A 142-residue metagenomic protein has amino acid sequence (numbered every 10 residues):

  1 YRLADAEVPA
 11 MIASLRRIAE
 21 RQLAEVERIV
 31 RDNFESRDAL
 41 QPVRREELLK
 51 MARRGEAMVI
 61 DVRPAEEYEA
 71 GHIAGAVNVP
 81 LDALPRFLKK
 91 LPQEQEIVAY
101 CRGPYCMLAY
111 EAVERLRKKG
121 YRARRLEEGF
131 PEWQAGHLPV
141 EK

Functional and structural regions predicted by a protein language model:
A4-A70, K142: Flexible, polar/low-complexity N-terminal or interdomain linker segments that lie immediately upstream of folded
S14-L15, G71, K90, G136: Residue-level signal for well-ordered alpha-helical positions
R44-E111, K142: Positively charged, proline/Ser/Thr-rich regional signature most characteristic of the Rhodanese/CDC25-like
M58, R122, P139: Residue-level detector of anion-binding/catalytic polar loops
R115-R117: Hydrophobic alpha-helical packing residues
G120-A135: A short glycine-rich beta-strand->turn/loop micro-motif centered on a GG-aromatic cluster
G136-K142: Short, basic/aromatic-enriched C-terminal tail that caps enzymatic domains
